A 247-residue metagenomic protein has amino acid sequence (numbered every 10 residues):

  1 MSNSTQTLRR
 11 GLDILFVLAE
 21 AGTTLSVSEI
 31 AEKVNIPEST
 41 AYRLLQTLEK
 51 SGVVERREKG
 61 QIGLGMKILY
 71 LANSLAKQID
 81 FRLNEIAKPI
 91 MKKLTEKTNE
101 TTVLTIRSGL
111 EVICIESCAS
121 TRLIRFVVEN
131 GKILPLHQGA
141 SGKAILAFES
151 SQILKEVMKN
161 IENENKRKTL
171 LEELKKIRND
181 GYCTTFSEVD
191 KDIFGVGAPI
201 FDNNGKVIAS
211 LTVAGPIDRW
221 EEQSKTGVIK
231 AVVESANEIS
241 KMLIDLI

Functional and structural regions predicted by a protein language model:
M1-Q78, N237, K241-D245: N-terminal helix-turn-helix
G65, V112-C118, L123-V128, Q138: Amphipathic coiled-coil signal-relay and dimerization helices
K67-T95: Conserved segment of winged-helix/HTH DNA-binding domains
L104-G109, C118: Short hydrophobic alpha-helical segments used for membrane anchoring or interfacial signaling
L123-V189: Short, solvent-exposed recognition segments
R167-K175, N179-D180, K191-D192, A209-I247: Juxtadomain coupling helices with adjacent low-complexity linkers
F194-A198: Short hydrophobic beta-strand micro-motif common in sensory/regulatory domains
I200-N203: Sensor-regulatory modules in signal-transduction proteins
